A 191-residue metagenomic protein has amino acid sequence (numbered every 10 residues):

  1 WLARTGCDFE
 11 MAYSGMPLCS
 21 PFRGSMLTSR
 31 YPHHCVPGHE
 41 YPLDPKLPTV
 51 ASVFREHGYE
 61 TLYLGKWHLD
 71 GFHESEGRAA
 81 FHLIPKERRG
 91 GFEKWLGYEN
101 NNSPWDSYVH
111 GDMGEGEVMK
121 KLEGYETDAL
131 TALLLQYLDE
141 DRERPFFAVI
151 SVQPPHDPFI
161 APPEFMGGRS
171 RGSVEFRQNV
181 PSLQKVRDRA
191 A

Functional and structural regions predicted by a protein language model:
W1-A191: Formylglycine-dependent sulfatase
